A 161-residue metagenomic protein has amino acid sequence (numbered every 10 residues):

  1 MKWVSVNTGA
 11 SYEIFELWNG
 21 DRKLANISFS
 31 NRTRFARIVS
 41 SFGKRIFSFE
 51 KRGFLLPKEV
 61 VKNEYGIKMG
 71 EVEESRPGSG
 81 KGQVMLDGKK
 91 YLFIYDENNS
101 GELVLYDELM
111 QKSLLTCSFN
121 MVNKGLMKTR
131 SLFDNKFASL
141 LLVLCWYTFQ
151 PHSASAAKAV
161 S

Functional and structural regions predicted by a protein language model:
M1-F35, S41-I46, S75-S161: Low-complexity or membrane-interfacial segments used for flexible interactions
F35-Y65: Short, well-structured hydrophobic secondary-structure segments
P57-M85: Helix-adjacent hinge/juxtasegments
